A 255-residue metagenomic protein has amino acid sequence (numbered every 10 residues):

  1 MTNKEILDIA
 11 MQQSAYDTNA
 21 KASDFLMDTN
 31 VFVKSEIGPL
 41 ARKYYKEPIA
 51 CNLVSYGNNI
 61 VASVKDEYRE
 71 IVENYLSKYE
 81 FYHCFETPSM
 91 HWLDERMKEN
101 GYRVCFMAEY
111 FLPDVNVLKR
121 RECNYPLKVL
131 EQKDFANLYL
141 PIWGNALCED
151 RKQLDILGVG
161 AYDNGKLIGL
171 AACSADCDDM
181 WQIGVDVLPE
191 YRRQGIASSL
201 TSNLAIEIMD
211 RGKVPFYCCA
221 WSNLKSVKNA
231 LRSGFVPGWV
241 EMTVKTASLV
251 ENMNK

Functional and structural regions predicted by a protein language model:
N3-F135: Acyl-donor-binding surface of acyltransferase catalytic domains
I60-S63, I208-A220: Conserved GNAT acetyl-CoA-binding A-motif
E99-Y102, N145, K152-L154, G184-D186 (+1 more regions): FIC/Doc superfamily catalytic core
V104-P113, V236-E251: Conserved catalytic-core motifs of GNAT/GCN5-like acyltransferases
Y125-I156: Internal catalytic-core helix/loop-beta-alpha segment that presents or stabilizes conserved functional determinants
D150-M180, G184-L188: A conserved beta-strand-loop-helix scaffold within acyl/acetyltransferase catalytic domains
I183, R193-E207, K228, R232: Conserved acetyl-CoA-binding loop-helix of GNAT-fold acetyltransferases
Y217-K228, V236, T243-T246: Conserved beta-strand-loop-alpha-helix junction that forms the acyl-donor binding cleft
